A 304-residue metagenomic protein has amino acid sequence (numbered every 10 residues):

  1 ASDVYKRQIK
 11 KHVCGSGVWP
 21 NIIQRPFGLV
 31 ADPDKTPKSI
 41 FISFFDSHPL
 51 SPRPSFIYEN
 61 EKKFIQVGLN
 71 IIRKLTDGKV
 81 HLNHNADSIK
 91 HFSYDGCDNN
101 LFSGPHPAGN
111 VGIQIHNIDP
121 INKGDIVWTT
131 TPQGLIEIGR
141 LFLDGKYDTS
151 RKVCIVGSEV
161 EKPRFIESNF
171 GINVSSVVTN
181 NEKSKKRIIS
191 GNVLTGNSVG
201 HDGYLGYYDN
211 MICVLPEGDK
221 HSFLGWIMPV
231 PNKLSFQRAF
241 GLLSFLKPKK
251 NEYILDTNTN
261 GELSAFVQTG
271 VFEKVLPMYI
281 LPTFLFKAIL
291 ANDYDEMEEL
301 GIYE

Functional and structural regions predicted by a protein language model:
S2-E304: Buried, small/hydrophobic-residue-enriched core segments of structured protein domains
